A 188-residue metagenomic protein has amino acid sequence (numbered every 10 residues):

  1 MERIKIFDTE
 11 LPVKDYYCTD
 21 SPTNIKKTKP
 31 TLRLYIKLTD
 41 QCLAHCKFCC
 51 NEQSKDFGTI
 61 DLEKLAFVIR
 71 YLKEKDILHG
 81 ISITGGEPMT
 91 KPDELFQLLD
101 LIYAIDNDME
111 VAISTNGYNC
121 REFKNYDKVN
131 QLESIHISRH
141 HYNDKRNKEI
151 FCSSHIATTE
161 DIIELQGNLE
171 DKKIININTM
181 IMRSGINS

Functional and structural regions predicted by a protein language model:
M1-I36: N-terminal [4Fe-4S]-dependent radical SAM core
T23-E63: Canonical Radical SAM [4Fe-4S] cluster-binding loop centered on the CxxxCxxC motif and its immediate flanking residues
L32-I36, H79-I83, V111-I113, I135-I137 (+1 more regions): Hydrophobic faces of well-ordered beta-strands that scaffold small-molecule active sites in alpha/beta enzyme cores
C46-C49, D76-L78, N143: Short, basic/glycine-rich phosphate-binding loops at helix/coil junctions that contact nucleotide phosphates
K55-F67, P88-S134, R139-R146, S153-D161 (+1 more regions): Canonical radical SAM enzyme core domain
Y71-E87: Short Fe-S-cluster ligation motifs
Y71-K75, Y126-Q131, L165-D171: Acidic (Asp/Glu)-rich catalytic clusters
